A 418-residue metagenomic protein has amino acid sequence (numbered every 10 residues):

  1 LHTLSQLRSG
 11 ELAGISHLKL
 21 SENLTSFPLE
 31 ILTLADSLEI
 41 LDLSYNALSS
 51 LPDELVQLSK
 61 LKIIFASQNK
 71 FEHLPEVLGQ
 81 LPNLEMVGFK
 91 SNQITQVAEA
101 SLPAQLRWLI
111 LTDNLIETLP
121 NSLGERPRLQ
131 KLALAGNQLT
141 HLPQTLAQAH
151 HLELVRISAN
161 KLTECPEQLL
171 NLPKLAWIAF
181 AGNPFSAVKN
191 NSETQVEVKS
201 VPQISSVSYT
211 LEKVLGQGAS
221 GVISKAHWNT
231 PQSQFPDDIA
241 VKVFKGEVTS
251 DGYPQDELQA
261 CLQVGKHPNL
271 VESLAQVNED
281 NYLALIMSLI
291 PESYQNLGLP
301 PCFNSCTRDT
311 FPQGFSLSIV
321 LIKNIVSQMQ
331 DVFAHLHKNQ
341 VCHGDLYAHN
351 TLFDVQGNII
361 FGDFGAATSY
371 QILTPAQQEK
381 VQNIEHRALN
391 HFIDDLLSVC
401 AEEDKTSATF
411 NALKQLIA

Functional and structural regions predicted by a protein language model:
L1-D53, Q57-D113, T118-N121, K131 (+3 more regions): The feature captures the LRR N-terminal capping module
G221-A260: ATP-binding glycine-rich loop module of kinase domains
Q259-P268: Structural motif at the C-terminus of the N-lobe alphaC helix and the adjacent alphaC-beta4 loop of the Hanks-type
E272-L283: Short beta-strand micro-motifs within the conserved protein kinase catalytic domain, predominantly in the N-lobe
N281-Y294: Conserved short submotifs of the Hanks-type protein kinase catalytic core that shape the nucleotide-binding pocket
I325-V326: Activation segment signature within eukaryotic-like protein kinase domains
F333, H337-F353: Catalytic-loop of the protein kinase fold
I360, G365-I417: C-lobe/activation-segment region of protein kinase-like
